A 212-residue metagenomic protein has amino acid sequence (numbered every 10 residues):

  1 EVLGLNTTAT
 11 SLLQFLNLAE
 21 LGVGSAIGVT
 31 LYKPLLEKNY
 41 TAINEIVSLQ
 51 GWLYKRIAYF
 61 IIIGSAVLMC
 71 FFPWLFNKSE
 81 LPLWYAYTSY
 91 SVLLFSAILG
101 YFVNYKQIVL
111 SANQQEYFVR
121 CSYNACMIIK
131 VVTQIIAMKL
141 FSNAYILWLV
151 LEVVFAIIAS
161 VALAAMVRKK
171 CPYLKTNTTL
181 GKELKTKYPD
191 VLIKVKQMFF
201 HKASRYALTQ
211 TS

Functional and structural regions predicted by a protein language model:
E1, C126, L151-R168, L180-S212: Transmembrane helical elements of multi-pass membrane transporters/channels
T7-L35, Y54-I61, A97-V103, A159 (+1 more regions): Small-residue-rich midsections of specific transmembrane alpha-helices
L18, S65-P73, Q134-M138, L163-V167 (+1 more regions): Structural signal for membrane-spanning alpha-helices in multi-pass inner-membrane proteins, emphasizing helix cores
L21-W74, W84-S91: Membrane-water interface segments that mark the loop-to-transmembrane alpha-helix transition
I63, V67-C70, W74, S79-V103 (+4 more regions): Alpha-helical transmembrane segments of multi-pass membrane proteins
Y87, S91, R120-P172, I193-K194: Hydrophobic alpha-helical transmembrane segments
F95-S122, I136, I146: Membrane-interface junctions at transmembrane-helix termini in multi-pass inner-membrane proteins
A112-N113, L140-N143, Q210: Helix-loop interface residues and adjacent transmembrane-helix termini in multi-pass membrane transporters, primarily
